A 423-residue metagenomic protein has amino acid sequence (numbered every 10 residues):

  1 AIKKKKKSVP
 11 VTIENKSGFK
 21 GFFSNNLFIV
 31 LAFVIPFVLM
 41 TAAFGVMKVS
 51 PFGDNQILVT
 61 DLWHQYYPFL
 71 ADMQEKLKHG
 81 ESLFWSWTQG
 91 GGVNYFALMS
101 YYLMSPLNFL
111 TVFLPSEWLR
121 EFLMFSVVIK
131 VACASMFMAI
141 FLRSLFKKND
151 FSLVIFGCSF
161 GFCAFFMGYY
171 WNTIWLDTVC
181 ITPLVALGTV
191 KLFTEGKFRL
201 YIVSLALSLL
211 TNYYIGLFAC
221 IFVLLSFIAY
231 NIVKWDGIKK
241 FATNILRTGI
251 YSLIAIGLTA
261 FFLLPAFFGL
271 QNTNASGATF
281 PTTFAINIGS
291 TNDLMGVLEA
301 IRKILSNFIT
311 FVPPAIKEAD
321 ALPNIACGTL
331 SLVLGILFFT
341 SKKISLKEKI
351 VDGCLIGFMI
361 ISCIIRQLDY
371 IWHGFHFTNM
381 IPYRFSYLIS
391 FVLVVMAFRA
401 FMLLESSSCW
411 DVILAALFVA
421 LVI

Functional and structural regions predicted by a protein language model:
A1-M47, R247: Start-transfer (signal-anchor) and selected internal transmembrane alpha helices of multi-pass inner/ER membrane
N15-G21, L145-K148, V190-L200, Y230-T243 (+2 more regions): Membrane-interface junctions at the ends of membrane-embedded or membrane-associated helices
L27-L62, Y251-F268, G357-I361: Transmembrane signal-anchor helices characteristic of membrane glycosylation enzymes that use polyprenol
P36, V128-S144, F151-V233, R247-F267 (+2 more regions): Membrane-embedded helix bundles of polyisoprenyl
A43-F146, D150-P183, L207, T211 (+2 more regions): Active-site lumenal/periplasmic loops and adjacent helix-entry segments of GT-C-fold, multi-pass membrane
Q56-I57, F166-L176, A319, G357-W410 (+1 more regions): Membrane-helix boundary/interfacial segments in multi-pass membrane proteins
T60, H64-E75, E81, P106 (+7 more regions): Periplasmic/ER-lumenal interhelical loops and adjacent helix-loop junctions in multi-pass membrane proteins
F125-C133, L176-L184, C220, A326-V333 (+1 more regions): Membrane-embedded alpha-helical segments of multi-pass membrane proteins, especially the transmembrane helices
